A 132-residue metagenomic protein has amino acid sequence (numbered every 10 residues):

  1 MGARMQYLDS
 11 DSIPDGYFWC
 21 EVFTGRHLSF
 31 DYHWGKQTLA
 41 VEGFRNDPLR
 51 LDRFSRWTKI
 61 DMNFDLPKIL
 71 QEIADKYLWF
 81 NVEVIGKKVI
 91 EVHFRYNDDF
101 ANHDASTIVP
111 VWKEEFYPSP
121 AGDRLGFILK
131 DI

Functional and structural regions predicted by a protein language model:
M1-I69: Active-site nucleotide/adenylate-binding loops and adjacent lid/helix of ATP-dependent enzymes
G2, K59-I132: ATP-dependent carboxylate activation and anion-phosphoryl transfer catalytic cores that bind Mg-ATP to form
